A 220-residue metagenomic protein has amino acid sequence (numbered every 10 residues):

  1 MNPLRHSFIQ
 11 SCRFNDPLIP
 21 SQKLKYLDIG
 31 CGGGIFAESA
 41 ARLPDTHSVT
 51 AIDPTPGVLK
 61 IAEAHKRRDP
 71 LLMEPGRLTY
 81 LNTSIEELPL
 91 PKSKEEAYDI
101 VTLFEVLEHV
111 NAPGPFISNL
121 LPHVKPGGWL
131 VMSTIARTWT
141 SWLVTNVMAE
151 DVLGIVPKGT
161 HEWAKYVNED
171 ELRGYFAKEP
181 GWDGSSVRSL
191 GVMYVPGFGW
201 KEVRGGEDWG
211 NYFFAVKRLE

Functional and structural regions predicted by a protein language model:
N2-L24, S39: Conserved alpha-helix/loop element of class I SAM-dependent methyltransferases that forms part of the SAM/SAH-binding
L27, G32-E87: Class I SAM-dependent methyltransferase SAM/SAH-binding core
P75, G181-E220: A C-terminal cap/extension of S-adenosyl-L-methionine-dependent methyltransferases that defines the acceptor-substrate
E86-V101: A short acidic, Gly/Pro-enriched loop at the edge of an enzyme's catalytic core that lines a small-molecule cofactor
I100-N111: A short SAM/SAH-binding and catalytic strip from SAM-dependent methyltransferases
G114-P126: A short glycine-rich, Lys/Arg-flanked "PGG" loop and its adjoining helix->strand segment in the class I
W129-G154: Conserved class I S-adenosyl-L-methionine
L153-E171: Acceptor-substrate binding/catalytic loop of class I
